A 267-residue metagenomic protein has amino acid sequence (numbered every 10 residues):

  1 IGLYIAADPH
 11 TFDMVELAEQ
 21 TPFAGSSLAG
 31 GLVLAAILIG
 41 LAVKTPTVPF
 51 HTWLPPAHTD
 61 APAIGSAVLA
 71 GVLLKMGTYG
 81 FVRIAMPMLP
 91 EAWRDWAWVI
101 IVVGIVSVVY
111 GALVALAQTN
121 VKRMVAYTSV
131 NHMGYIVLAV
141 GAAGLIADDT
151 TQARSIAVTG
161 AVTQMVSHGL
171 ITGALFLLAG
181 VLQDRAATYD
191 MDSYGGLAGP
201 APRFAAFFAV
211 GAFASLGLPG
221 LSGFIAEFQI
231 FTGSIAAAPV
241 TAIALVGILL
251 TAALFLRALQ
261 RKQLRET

Functional and structural regions predicted by a protein language model:
I1-G2, A63-Y79, S129-A142, A201-G211: Small-residue-rich segments of transmembrane alpha-helices in multi-pass membrane proteins, especially helix faces
I1-H51, P56, F81-V99, A142-T159 (+3 more regions): Juxtamembrane/interfacial segments at transmembrane-helix boundaries in multi-pass membrane proteins
S27-G40, I101-V102, T159-A174, A238-A252: Alpha-helical transmembrane segments
I37, V68, I101, V125-A126 (+2 more regions): Hydrophobic/aromatic positions within or immediately flanking transmembrane alpha-helices of multi-pass small-molecule
T45-T59, V109-T128, G180-Q183, L259: C-terminal ends of transmembrane helices
V48, T172-L178, T241-T267: Predominantly late transmembrane helices and immediately cytosolic-facing juxtamembrane segments
A61, D192, A198-F204, F255-T267: Cytoplasmic/organellar membrane-interface segments at the starts of transmembrane helices in multi-pass inner-membrane
A63, A67-V68, M124-V125, A157-A161: Alpha-helical transmembrane segments and their helix-entry boundary regions
